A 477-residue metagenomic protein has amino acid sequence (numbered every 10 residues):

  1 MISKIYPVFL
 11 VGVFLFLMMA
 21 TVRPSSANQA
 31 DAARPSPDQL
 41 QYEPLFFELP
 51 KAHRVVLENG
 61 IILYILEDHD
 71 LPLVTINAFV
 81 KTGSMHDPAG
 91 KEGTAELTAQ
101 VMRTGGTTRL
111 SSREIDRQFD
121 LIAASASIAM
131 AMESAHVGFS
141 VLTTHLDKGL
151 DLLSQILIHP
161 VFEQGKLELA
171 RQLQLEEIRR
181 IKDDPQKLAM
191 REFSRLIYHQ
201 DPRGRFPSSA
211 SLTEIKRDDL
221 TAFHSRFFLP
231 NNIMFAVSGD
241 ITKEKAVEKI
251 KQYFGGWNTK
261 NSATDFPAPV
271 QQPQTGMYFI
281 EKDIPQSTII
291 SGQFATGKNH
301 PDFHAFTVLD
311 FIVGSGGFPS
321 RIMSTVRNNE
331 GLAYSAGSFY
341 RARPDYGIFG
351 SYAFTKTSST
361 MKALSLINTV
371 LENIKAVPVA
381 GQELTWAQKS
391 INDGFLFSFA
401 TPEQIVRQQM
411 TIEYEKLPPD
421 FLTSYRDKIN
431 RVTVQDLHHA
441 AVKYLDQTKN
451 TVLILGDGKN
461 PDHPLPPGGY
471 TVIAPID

Functional and structural regions predicted by a protein language model:
V8, N28-P35, L110, E114-F223 (+2 more regions): Acidic/histidine-enriched segments that form metal/cofactor-coordinating and catalytic pocket/exosite environments
P24-P44, M234-S238, A353, T385-D477: C-terminal regions of mature proteins
D31, S36-R54, E177, S194-I233 (+3 more regions): Histidine-acidic residue clusters that define the catalytic metal-binding segment of zinc metallopeptidase domains
D31-L40, P207, M234-G297, I454-D477: An aromatic/glycine/proline-enriched structural segment found at the starts of mature extracellular/organellar domains
I76-S140, D183, P202, F206 (+2 more regions): M16/MPP (pitrilysin/insulinase) zinc-metallopeptidase core fold and M16-derived inactive scaffolds
T104-L110, S140-R171, G316-G317, G337-S398 (+1 more regions): M16/insulysin-pitrilysin zinc metalloprotease superfamily fold
L173-R191, P273-S287, R327-A333, V377-K428: Short acidic/His-enriched helical or mixed secondary-structure segments at domain edges of catalytic enzymes and some
R191, R217-Y253, K449-N450: Non-catalytic, conformational "gating/processing" segments within enzyme and secreted inhibitor domains
